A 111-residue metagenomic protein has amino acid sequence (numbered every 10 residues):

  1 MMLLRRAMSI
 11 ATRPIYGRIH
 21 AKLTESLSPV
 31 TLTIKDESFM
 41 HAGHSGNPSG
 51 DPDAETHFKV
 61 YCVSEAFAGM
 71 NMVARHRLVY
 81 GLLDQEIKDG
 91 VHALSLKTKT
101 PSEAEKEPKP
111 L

Functional and structural regions predicted by a protein language model:
M1-I15: N-terminal mitochondrial targeting presequence
M2-R6, T33, S45, G50-P52 (+1 more regions): Ser/Thr/Pro-rich, acidic low-complexity intrinsically disordered regulatory segments
A11-S49: N-terminal first-folded block
S28-V30, A54-F58, G90-L94: A generic structural signal for short beta-strands and their flanking turns/coil linkers
K35, Y61-V63, K97-K99: Solvent-exposed beta-strand sheet faces enriched in polar/charged residues
A42-S64: A short, structured beta-strand/loop element
G69-N71: Beta-rich strand-turn-strand
R77-L111: C-terminal structural segments of small proteins and small subunits
